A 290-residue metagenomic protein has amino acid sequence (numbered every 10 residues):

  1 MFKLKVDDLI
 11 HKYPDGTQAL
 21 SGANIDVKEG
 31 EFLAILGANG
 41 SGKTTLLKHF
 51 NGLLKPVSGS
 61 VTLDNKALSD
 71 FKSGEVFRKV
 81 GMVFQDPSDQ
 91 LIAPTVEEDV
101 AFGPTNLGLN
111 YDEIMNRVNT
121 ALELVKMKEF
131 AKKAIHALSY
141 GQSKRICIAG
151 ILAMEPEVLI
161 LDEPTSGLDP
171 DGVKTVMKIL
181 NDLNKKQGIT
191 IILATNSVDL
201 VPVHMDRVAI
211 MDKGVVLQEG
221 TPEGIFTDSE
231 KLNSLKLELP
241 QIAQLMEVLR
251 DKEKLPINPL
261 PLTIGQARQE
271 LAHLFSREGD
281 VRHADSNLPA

Functional and structural regions predicted by a protein language model:
L36-A38: The feature captures the beta-strand-to-loop junction immediately N-terminal to the Walker
N51: Helix-to-loop junction immediately C-terminal to a conserved catalytic motif
G59-A67, V76: Conserved ABC transporter NBD signature motif
D112-F130: Conserved ABC ATPase "signature" region
A134-L138: Conserved ABC ATPase signature
L159-D162: Catalytic Walker B motif of ABC-type/P-loop ATPase nucleotide-binding domains
K213-G214: Conserved ABC ATPase "signature" C-loop
